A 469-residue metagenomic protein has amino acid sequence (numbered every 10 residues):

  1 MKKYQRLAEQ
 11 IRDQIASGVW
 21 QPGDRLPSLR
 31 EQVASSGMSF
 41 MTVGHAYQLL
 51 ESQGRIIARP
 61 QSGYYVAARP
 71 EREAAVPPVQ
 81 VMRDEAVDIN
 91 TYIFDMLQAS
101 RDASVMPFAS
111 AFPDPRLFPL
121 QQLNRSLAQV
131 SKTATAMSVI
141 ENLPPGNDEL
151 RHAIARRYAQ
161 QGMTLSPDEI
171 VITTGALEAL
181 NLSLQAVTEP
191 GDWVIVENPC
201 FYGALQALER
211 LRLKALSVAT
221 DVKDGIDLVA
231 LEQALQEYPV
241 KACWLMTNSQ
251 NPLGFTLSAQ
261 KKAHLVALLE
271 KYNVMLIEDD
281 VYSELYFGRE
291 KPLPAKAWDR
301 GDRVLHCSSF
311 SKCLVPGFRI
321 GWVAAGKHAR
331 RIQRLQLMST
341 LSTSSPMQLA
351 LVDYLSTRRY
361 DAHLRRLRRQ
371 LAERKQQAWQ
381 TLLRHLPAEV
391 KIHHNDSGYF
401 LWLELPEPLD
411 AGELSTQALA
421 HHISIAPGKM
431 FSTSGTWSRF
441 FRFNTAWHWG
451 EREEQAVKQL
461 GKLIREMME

Functional and structural regions predicted by a protein language model:
M1-A128, Q333, L337-S344, R365 (+7 more regions): N-terminal basic, amphipathic alpha-helical segments
Q61, P167, H394-G398: Short Gly/Ser/Thr- and Asp/Glu-enriched loop/turn motifs at secondary-structure junctions
M82-G175, L182, S356, S424 (+1 more regions): N-terminal small-domain helix-loop-helix segment of the aminotransferase-like
L123, R300-R369: Conserved core segment of the aminotransferase class I/II
M137-Y272, E284-W298, L371, G461 (+1 more regions): Conserved core of the PLP fold type I
V196, S217, L276-E278, L351 (+1 more regions): Hydrophobic residues in well-ordered beta-strands that form the structural core
R369-W379, V390-E404: Conserved glycine-rich beta-strand-loop-beta hairpin in the small C-terminal domain of fold type I
